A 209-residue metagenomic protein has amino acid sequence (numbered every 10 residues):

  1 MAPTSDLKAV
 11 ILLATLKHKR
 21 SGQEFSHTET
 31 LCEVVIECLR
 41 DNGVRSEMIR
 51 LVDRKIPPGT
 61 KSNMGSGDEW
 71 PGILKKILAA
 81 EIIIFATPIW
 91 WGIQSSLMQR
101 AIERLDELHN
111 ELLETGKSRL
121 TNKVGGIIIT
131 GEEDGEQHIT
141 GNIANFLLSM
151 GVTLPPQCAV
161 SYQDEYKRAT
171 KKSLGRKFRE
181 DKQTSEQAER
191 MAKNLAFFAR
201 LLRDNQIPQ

Functional and structural regions predicted by a protein language model:
M1-T115, R176-Q209: N-terminal beta1-alpha1-beta2 submodule of the flavodoxin-like/Rossmannoid cofactor-binding fold
A2-D6, V10-L13, L112, I127-I128 (+2 more regions): Ligand-binding pocket scaffold of soluble enzyme catalytic domains
K19, D134-G135, E165-R168: A short beta-to-alpha transition loop/helix N-cap that caps and shapes the active-site region
R54-P58, Y162-A169: A short acidic, often aromatic-flanked loop/helix-cap motif at beta-alpha or helix-coil junctions that lines enzyme
E114-Q163: Short, glycine-/small-residue-rich phosphate/pyrophosphate-handling segment
E165-E180: Short helix/strand-capping connector loops at secondary-structure junctions
